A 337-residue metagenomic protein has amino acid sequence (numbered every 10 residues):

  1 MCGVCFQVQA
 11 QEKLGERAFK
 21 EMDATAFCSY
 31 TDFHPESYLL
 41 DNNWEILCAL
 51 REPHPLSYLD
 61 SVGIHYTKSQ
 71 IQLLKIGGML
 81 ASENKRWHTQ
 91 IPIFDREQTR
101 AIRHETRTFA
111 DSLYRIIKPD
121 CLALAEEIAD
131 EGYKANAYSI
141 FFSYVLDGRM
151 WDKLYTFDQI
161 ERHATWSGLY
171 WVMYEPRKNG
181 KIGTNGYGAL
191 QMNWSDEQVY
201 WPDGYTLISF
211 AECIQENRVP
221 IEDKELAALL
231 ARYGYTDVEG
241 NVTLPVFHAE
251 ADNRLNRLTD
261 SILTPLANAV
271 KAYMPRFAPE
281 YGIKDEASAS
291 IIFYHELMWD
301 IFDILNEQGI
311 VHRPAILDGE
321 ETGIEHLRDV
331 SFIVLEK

Functional and structural regions predicted by a protein language model:
M1-E12: Bacterial Sec-dependent N-terminal signal peptides
K13-I46, F142-S209: Short alpha-helical segments that sit at the start of domains
I46-H65, Y205-K224: Short acidic, hydrophobic short linear motifs in intrinsically disordered regions
S61-S82, R218-Y233: Short amphipathic alpha-helical interaction segments
K85-I91, G240-V246: Minor-groove-contacting beta-hairpin "wing" of winged helix-turn-helix DNA-binding domains
I91-E126, H248-F277: Short, amphipathic alpha-helical interaction segments positioned at domain boundaries
Y133-S139, M150, L230-A231, R257 (+1 more regions): Phosphate/adenylate-binding glycine loop and adjacent helical scaffold
